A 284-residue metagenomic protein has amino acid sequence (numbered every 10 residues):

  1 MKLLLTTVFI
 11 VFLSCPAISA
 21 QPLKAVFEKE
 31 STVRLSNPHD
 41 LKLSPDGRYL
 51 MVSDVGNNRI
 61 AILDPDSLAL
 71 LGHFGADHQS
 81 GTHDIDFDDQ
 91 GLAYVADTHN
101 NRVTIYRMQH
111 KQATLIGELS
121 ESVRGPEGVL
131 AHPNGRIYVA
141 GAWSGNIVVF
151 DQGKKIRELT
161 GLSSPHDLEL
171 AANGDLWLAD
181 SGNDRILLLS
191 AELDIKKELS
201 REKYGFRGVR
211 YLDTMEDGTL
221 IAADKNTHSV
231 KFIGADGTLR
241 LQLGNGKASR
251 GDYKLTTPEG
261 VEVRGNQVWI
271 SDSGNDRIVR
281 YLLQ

Functional and structural regions predicted by a protein language model:
T6-C15: Bacterial N-terminal signal peptides
A25-V33, A69-G75, Q112-L119, K154-L159 (+2 more regions): A short beta-strand motif characteristic of beta-propeller blades
V33-P45, D77-D89, E121-P133, G161-N173 (+2 more regions): Beta-rich, blade/repeat-based domains predominating in secreted/periplasmic proteins but also intracellular
M51-G56, V95-N101, V139-W143, L178-D184 (+2 more regions): Conserved beta-strand positions in repeat-built beta-propeller and related beta-rich domains
D64-L68, R107-K111, F150-K154, S190-D194 (+2 more regions): Short loop/turn segments that connect beta-strands within beta-propeller blades
T256-Q284: Blade-level signature of beta-propeller repeat domains, shared across WD40, Kelch, NHL, RCC1 and BNR/Asp-box propellers
